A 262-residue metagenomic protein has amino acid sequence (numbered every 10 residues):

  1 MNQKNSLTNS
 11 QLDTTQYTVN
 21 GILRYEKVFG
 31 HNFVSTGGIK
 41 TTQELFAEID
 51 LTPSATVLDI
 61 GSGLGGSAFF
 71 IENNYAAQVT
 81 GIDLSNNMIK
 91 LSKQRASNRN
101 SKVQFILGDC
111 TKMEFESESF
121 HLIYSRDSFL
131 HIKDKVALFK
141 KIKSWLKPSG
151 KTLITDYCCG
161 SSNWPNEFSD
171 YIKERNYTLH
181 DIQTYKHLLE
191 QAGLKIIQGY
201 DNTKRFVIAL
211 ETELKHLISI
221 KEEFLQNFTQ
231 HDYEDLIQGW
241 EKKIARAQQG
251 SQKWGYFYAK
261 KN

Functional and structural regions predicted by a protein language model:
M1-E26: N-terminal, positively charged/glycine-rich alpha-helical extensions of SAM-dependent methyltransferases
S35-P53: Conserved alpha-helix/loop element of class I SAM-dependent methyltransferases that forms part of the SAM/SAH-binding
L58, L64-K112: Class I SAM-dependent methyltransferase SAM/SAH-binding core
M113-L122: A short acidic, Gly/Pro-enriched loop at the edge of an enzyme's catalytic core that lines a small-molecule cofactor
L122-K133: A short SAM/SAH-binding and catalytic strip from SAM-dependent methyltransferases
V136-K151: A short glycine-rich, Lys/Arg-flanked "PGG" loop and its adjoining helix->strand segment in the class I
Y157-N176: Short, glycine-/aromatic-enriched active-site segment of Class I SAM-dependent methyltransferases
Q198-N262: Conserved Class I S-adenosyl-L-methionine
